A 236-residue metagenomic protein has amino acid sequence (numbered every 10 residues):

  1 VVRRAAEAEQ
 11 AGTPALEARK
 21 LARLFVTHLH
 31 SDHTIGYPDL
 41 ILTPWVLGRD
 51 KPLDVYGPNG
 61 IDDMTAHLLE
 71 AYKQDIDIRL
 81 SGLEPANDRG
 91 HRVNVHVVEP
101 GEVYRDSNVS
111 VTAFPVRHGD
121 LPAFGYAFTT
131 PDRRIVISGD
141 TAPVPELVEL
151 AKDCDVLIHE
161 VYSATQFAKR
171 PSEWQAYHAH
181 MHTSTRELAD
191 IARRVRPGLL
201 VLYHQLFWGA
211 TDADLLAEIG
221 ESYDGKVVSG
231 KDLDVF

Functional and structural regions predicted by a protein language model:
V1-V136, D214-F236: Binuclear metal-dependent hydrolase catalytic cores
D132-R134, A142-D234: Cap/insert and terminal regions of metallo-dependent hydrolase folds
